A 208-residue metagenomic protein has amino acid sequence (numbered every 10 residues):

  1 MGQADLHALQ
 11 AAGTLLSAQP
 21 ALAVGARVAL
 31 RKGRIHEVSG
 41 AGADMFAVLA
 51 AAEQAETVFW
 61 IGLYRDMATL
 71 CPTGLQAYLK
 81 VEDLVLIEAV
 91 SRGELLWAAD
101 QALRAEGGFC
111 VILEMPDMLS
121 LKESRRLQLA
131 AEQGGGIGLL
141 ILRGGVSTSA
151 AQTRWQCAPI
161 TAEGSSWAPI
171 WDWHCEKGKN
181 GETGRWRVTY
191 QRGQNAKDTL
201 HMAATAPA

Functional and structural regions predicted by a protein language model:
M1-Y64, Y78-L79, K177, G181 (+3 more regions): Detector for small/aliphatic-rich hydrophobic stretches
V38, L84, V111, A131 (+1 more regions): Conserved RecA-like P-loop NTPase ATPase core
A52, L103-R104, E132: Residue-level signal for alpha-helix termini/capping positions
E56-T57, D83, I137: Residues at the starts of beta-strands that form the adenosine-phosphate
W60, L86-E88, L140, Q156-C157 (+1 more regions): Structural signal for conserved beta-strand scaffold positions within catalytic alpha/beta enzyme cores
I61-S120, S124-L127: Long, charge-dense
G107-G164: A contiguous pocket-lining binding segment that forms or flanks enzyme active sites
G144-H201, T205-A206: Phosphate-binding/switch region of NTP-binding enzymes
